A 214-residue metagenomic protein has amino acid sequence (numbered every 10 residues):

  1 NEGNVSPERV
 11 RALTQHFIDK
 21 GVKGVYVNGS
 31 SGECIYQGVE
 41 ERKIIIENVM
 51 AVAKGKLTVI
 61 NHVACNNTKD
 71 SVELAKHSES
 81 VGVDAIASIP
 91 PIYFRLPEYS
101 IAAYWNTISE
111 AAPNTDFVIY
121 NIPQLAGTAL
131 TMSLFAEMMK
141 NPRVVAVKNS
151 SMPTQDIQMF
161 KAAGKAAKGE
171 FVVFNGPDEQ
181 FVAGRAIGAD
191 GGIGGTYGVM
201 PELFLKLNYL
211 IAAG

Functional and structural regions predicted by a protein language model:
N1-A129: Active-site beta->alpha loop and helix N-cap motifs at the rims of alpha/beta catalytic domains
A111, P123-G214: Catalytic alpha/beta core domains of metabolic enzymes, predominantly
